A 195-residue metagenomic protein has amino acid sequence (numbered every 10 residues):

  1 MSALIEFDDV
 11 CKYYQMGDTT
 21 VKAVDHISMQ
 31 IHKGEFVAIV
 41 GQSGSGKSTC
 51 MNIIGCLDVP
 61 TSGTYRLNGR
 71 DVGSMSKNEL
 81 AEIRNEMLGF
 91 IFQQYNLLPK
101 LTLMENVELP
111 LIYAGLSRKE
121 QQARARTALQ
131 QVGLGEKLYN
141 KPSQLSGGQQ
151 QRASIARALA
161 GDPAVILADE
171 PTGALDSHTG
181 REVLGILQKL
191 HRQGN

Functional and structural regions predicted by a protein language model:
A3-N195: ABC family nucleotide-binding domain
